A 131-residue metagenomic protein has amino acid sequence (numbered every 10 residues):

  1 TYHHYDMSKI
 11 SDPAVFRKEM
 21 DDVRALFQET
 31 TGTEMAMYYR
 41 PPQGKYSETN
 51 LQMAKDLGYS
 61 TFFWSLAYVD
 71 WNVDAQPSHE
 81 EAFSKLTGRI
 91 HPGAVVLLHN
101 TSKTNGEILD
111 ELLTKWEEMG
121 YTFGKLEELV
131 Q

Functional and structural regions predicted by a protein language model:
T1-E80, S84-L97: Metal-dependent polysaccharide deacetylase catalytic core of the NodB/CE4 family, i.e., the active-site-bearing domain
G93-T104, I108: Catalytic cysteine-centered active loop of the rhodanese-like fold, especially the PTP/DSP P-loop
T104-Q131: C-terminal domain-boundary segment and adjacent tail
